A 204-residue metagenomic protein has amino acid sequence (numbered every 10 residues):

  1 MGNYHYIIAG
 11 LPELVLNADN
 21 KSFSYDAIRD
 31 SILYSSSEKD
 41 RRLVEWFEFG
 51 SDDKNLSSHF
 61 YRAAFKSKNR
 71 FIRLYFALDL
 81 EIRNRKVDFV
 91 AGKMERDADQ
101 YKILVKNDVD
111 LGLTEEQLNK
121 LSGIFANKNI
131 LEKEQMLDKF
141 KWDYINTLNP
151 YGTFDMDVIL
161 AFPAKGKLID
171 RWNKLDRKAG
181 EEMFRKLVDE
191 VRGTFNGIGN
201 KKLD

Functional and structural regions predicted by a protein language model:
M1-D204: Extended alpha-helical surfaces
